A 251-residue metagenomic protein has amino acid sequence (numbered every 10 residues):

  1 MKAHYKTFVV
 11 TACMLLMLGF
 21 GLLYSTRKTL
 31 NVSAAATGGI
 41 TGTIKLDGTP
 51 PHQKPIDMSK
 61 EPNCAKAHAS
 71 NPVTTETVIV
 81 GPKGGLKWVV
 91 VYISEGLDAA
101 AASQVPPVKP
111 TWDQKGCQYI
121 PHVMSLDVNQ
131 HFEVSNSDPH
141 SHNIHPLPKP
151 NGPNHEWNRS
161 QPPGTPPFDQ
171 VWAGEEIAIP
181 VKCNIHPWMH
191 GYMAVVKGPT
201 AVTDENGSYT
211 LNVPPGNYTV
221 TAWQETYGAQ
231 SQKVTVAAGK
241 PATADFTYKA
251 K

Functional and structural regions predicted by a protein language model:
K2, G19-R27: Domain-scale selection of a single, long terminal region that carries the protein's primary operational module
K2-C13: Bacterial N-terminal signal peptides that target proteins for export
H4-Y5, L18, A35: Generic alpha-helix initiation/capping and coil-helix boundary signal
T11-G21: Bacterial N-terminal signal peptides
Y24-K251: Extracytoplasmic copper-binding redox domains, predominantly the cupredoxin/blue-copper superfamily
